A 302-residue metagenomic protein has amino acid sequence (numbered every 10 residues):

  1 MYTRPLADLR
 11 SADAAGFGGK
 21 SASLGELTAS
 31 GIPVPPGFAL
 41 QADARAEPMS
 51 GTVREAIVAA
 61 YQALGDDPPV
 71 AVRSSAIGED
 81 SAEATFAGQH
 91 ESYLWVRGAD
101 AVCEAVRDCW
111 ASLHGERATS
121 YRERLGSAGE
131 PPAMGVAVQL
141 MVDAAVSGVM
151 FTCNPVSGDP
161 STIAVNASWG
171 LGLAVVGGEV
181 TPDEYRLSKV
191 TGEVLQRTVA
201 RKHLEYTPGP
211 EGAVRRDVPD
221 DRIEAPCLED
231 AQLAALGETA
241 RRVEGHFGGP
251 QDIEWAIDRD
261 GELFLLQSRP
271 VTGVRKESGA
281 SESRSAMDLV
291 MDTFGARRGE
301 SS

Functional and structural regions predicted by a protein language model:
M1-A137, V146, I223-G248, R259 (+5 more regions): N-terminal beta-alpha lobe that positions the nucleotide/phosphoryl donor in ATP/NTP-coupled carboxylate activation
P36, A87, C153, G177 (+1 more regions): Single, functionally critical "micro-switch" positions that shape active/binding sites and transmembrane helices
R73, E83-A84, L94-W95, E104-V106 (+4 more regions): Beta-strand scaffold of nucleotide-dependent catalytic cores
A167-D252, I257-D258, S285-S302: Conserved catalytic alpha/beta cores of large enzymes that bind or transform nucleotide phosphates and polynucleotides
